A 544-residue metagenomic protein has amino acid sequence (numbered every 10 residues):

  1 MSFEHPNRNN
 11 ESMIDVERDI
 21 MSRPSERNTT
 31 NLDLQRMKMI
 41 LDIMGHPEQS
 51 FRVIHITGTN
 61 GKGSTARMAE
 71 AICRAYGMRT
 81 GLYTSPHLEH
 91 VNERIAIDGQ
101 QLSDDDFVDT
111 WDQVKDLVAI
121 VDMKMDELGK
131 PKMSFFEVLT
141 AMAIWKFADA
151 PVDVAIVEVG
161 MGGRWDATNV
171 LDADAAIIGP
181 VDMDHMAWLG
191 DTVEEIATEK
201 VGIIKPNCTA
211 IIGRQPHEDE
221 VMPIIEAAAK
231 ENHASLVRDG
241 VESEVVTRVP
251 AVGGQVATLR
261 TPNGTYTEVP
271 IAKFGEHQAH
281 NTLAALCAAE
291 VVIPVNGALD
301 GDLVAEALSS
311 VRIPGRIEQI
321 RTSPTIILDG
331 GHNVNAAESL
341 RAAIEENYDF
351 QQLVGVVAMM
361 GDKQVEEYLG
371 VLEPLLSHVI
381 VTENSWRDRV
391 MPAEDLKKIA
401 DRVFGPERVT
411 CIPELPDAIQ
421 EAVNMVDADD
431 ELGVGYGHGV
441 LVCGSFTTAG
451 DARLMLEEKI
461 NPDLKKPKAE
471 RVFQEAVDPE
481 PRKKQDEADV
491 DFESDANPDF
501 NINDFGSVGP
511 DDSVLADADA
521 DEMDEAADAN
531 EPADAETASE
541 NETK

Functional and structural regions predicted by a protein language model:
M1-N60, S64-R79, L88-H90, I211 (+2 more regions): N-terminal leader/targeting and accessory segments in enzymes
R8, T29-L34, K38-D42, H46-Q49 (+4 more regions): ATP-dependent carboxylate-amine ligase catalytic core
Y83-T84, G213-Q215, A228-P250, P270-E276 (+6 more regions): Beta-strand->loop->alpha-helix junctions that form or flank phosphate-binding loops in nucleotide-handling enzymes
V121-L128, P151-E158, A173-E268, T282-A305: Acidic, Mg2+-coordinating active-site environments of NTP-dependent enzymes
V154-V159, D166-N169, A173-I177, V181-H185 (+2 more regions): Nucleotide phosphate-binding/pyrophosphate-handling subdomain across enzymes that bind or process nucleotide phosphates
Q215-H233, V237, G253, T325-I327 (+2 more regions): C-terminal helical cap/extension that packs against the catalytic core of soluble nucleotide-cofactor enzymes
N384-R387, P462-D495: Short, flexible loop segments at boundaries between secondary-structure elements
F492-K544: Long, low-complexity, intrinsically disordered segments
